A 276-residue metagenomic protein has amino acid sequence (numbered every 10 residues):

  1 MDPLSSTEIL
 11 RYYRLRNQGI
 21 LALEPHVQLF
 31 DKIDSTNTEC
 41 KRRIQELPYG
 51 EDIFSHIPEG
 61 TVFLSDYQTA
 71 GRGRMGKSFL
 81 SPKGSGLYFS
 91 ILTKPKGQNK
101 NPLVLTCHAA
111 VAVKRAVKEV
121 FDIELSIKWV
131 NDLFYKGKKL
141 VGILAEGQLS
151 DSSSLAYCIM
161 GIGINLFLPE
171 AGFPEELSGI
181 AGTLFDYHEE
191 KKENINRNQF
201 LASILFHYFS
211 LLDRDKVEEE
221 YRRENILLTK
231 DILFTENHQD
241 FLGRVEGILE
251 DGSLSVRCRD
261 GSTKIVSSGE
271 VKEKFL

Functional and structural regions predicted by a protein language model:
M1-S6, L10-Y12, A22, Q45-P48 (+2 more regions): Long, positively charged amphipathic alpha-helical accessory segments at protein N-termini or as interdomain linkers
M1-V120, K139-V141: N-terminal lobe of the biotin/lipoate ligase/transferase fold
D31, I127-W129: Short loop/edge segments at beta-strand edges and connector loops that shape dinucleotide/nucleotide cofactor-binding
